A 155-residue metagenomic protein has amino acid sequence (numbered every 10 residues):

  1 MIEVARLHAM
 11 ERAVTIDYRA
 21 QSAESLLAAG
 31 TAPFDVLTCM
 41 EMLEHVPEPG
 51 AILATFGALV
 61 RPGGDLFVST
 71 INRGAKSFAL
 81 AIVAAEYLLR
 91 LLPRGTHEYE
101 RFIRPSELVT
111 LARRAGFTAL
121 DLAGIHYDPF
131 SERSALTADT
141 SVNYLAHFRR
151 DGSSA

Functional and structural regions predicted by a protein language model:
A5-R6: Conserved SAM-binding loop
E11-L26: Conserved SAM-binding strand-loop segment of SAM-dependent methyltransferases
E24-L37: A short acidic, Gly/Pro-enriched loop at the edge of an enzyme's catalytic core that lines a small-molecule cofactor
G50-D65: A short glycine-rich, Lys/Arg-flanked "PGG" loop and its adjoining helix->strand segment in the class I
D65-R90: Conserved class I S-adenosyl-L-methionine
T70, Y87-E107: Acceptor-substrate binding/catalytic loop of class I
Y99-L122: Short alpha-helix
F117, E132-A155: Core SAM-dependent methyltransferase catalytic element
